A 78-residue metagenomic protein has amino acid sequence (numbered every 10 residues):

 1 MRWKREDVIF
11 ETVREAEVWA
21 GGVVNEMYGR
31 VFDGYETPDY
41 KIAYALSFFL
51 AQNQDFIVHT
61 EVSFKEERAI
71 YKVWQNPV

Functional and structural regions predicted by a protein language model:
M1-I57: A short, charged, amphipathic alpha-helix used as a generic interaction element across diverse proteins
E61-V78: C-terminal edge-of-domain segments
